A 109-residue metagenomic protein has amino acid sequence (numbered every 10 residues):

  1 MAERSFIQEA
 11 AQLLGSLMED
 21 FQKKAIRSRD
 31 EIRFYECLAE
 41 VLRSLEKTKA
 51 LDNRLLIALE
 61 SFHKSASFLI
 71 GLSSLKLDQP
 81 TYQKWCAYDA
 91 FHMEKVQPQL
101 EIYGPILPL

Functional and structural regions predicted by a protein language model:
M1-E40, M93, L100-P108: Short terminal alpha-helical segments
M1-R4, K47-L59, L72-T81, L100 (+1 more regions): Short, Lys/Arg-enriched charge-dense amphipathic segments
Q12, I32, N53, P80-Q83: Generic alpha-helical secondary structure signal
G15-D20, K47, L56, L77 (+2 more regions): Helix-centric, low-specificity signal for extended rod-like, repetitive segments
M18-L72: Amphipathic alpha-helical interaction modules
K64-L109: Amphipathic alpha-helical binding modules
